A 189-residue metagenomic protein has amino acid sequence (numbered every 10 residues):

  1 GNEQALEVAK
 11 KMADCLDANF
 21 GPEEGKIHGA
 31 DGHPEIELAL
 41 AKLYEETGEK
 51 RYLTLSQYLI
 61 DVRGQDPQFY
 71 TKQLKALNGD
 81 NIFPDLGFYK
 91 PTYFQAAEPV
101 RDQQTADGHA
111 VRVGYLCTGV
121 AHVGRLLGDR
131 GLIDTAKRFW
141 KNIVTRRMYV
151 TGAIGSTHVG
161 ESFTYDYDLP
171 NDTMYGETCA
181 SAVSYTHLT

Functional and structural regions predicted by a protein language model:
G1-A9, P22-Q65: Acidic/aromatic-lined carbohydrate-recognition and catalytic surfaces of CAZymes acting on diverse glycans
N2, A18-H33, D66, N81-K90 (+4 more regions): Solvent-exposed loop and edge beta-strand segments that line ligand/cofactor-binding and catalytic clefts
E7-E24, S56-T71, L86-K90, T135-G152: Long, well-ordered core segments of solenoidal/helical folds
M12, A39, L43, L59 (+3 more regions): Core register positions within helices of long alpha-helical scaffolds
G48-E49, L127-T135: Secondary-structure transition into beta-strands, especially the periplasmic turns and strand N-termini that construct
K72-A76: Flexible, surface-exposed loop regions and adjacent strand-edge segments of Gram-negative outer-membrane beta-barrel
T186-T189: Conserved small/polar residues in nucleotide/adenosyl-binding loops
